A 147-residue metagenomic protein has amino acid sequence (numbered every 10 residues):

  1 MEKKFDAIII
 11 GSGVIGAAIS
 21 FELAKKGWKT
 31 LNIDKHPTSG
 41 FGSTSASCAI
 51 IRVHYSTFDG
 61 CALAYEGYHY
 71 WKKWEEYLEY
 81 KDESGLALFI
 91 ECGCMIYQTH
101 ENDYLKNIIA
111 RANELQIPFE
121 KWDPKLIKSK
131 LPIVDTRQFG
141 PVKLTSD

Functional and structural regions predicted by a protein language model:
M1-I15, L31: Beta1/beta-strand and adjacent pyrophosphate-binding region of the FAD-binding site in flavoprotein oxidoreductases
E2-F5, K26, K121: C-terminal lid/capping helical subdomain adjacent to the catalytic/cofactor pocket in oxidative enzymes
I8, H36, H54: Anionic group-transfer/hydrolysis microenvironments
G11, D34, Q98: Short beta-strand/turn micro-motifs composed of small residues that flank or help shape donor/cofactor-binding pockets
A24-T44: Glycine-rich FAD pyrophosphate-binding loop
C48-G140: Dinucleotide-binding Rossmann-like beta1-alpha1 core, especially the glycine-rich loop that anchors the ADP
G140-D147: Short, intrinsically disordered, charge-balanced linker/junction segments flanking boundaries in proteins
